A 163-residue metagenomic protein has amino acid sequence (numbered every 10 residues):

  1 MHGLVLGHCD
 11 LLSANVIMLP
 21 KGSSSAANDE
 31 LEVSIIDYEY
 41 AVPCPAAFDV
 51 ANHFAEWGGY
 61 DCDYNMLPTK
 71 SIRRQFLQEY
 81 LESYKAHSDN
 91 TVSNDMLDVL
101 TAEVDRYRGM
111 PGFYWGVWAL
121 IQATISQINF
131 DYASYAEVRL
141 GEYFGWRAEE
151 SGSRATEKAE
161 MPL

Functional and structural regions predicted by a protein language model:
M1-N52, G59: Active-site acidic catalytic loop and adjacent metal/ATP-binding pocket of ATP-dependent phosphoryl transfer enzymes
G7, D105, G109-G112: Amphipathic alpha-helix face/heptad-repeat signature
E39-Y40, N65, T101-D105: A ubiquitous short alpha-helical element
A47-N90, G109-Q127, E142: Active-site activation/catalytic loop segments of kinase-like enzymes and analogous catalytic loops in related
P68, I72, M96, Y135: Soluble or luminal CAZymes and related metallo-dependent hydrolases
S88, V92-S93, E150: Intrinsically disordered, low-complexity cytosolic loops and termini enriched in serine/threonine/proline
T91-R108: All-alpha amphipathic helical-bundle segments outside canonical DNA-binding/catalytic cores that form hydrophobic
Q122, S126-L163: Regulatory N- and C-terminal appendages and interdomain linkers associated with kinase/kinase-like NTP transferase
